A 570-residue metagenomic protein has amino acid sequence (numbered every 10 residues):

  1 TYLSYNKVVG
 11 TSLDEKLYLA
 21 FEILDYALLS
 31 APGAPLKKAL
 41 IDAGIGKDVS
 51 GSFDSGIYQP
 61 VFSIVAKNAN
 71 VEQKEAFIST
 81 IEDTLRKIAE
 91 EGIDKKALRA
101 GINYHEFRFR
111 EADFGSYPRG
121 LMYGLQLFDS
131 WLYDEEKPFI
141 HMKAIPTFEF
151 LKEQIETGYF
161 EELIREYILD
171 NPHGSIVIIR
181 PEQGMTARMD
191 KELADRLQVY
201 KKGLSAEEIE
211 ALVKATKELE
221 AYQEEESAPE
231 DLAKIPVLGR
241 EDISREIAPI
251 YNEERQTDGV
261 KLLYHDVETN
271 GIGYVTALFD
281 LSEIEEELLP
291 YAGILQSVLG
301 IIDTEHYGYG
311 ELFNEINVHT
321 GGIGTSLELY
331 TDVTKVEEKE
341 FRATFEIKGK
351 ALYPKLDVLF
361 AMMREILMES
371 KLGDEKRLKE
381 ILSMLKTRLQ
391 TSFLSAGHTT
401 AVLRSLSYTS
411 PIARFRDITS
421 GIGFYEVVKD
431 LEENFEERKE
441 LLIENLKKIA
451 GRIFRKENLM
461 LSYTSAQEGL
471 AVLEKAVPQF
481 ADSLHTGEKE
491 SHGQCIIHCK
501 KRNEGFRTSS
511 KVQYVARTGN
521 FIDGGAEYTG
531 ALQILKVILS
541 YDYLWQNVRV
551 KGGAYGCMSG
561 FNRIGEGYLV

Functional and structural regions predicted by a protein language model:
T1-G33, P118-H141, G203-G300, N458 (+3 more regions): His/Glu-based metal-binding/catalytic segments typifying zinc-dependent metallopeptidases
Y2-G10, A39-K152, P172-E182, R188 (+5 more regions): M16 family metallopeptidases and their MPP-like homologs
G10, D48-G51, E161, V260-L263 (+3 more regions): Glycine-rich, charged/polar anion/phosphate-binding loops that engage phosphate groups from diverse ligands
D25, K37, E82, T157 (+8 more regions): Generic solvent-exposed, charged/amphipathic alpha-helical segments that serve as macromolecular interface scaffolds
A31, A76, I155, P354 (+3 more regions): Conserved active-site and cofactor/substrate-binding residues in soluble primary-metabolism enzymes
P146-T147, T157-E166, G259-L262, A277-L281 (+1 more regions): Short alpha-helical segments and helix-capping/turn motifs at coil-helix boundaries
E149, E162-P249, Q390, T399 (+1 more regions): Long, compositionally biased intrinsically disordered regions
